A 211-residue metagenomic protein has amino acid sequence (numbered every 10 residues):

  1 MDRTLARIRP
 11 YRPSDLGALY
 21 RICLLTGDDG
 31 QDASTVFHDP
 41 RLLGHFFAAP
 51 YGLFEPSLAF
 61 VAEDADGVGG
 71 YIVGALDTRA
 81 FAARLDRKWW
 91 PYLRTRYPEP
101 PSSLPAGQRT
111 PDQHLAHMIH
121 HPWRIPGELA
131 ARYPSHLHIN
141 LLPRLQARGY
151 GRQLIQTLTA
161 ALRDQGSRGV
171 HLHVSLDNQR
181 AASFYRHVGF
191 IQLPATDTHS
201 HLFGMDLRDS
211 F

Functional and structural regions predicted by a protein language model:
R7-R21: A short beta-loop-alpha structural element at the N-terminal edge of CoA-dependent acyl/N-acetyltransferase catalytic
G27-F47, L85-P98: Conserved GNAT-fold acetyl-CoA-binding loop/helix
F37-A59, A65, P122: Active-site rim helix/loop that mediates acceptor-substrate recognition in acyltransferases
V61, G67-L76, W123: Conserved beta-strand in the GNAT
R79, H171-V174, R186-M205: Conserved catalytic-core motifs of GNAT/GCN5-like acyltransferases
R79-H138: Conserved acyl-donor/pantetheine-binding loop and adjacent beta-alpha core of acyl/acetyltransferases and related
Y133-S135, L162-S175: Conserved GNAT acetyl-CoA-binding A-motif
H138-L141, A147-A161, S183-H187: Conserved acetyl-CoA-binding loop-helix of GNAT-fold acetyltransferases
